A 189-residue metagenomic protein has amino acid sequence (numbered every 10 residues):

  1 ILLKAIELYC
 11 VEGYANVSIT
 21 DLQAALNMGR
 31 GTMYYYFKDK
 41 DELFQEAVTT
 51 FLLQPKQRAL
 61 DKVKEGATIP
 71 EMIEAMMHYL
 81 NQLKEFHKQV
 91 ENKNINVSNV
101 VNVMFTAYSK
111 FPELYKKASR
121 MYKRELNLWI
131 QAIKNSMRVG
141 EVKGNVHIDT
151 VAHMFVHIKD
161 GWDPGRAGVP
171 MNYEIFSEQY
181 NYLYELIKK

Functional and structural regions predicted by a protein language model:
K4, L8-T50: Helix-turn-helix
L8, R58, K62, L128 (+1 more regions): Short alpha-helical functional segments enriched in proximate histidine and acidic residues
V11, H78-F86, N127, Q131-V139 (+1 more regions): C-terminal peripheral helix-coil segments that are non-catalytic and often amphipathic
F37, V100-F111: Short helix-capping/turn signature of helix-turn-helix
K40, A47, F51-P55, M76 (+4 more regions): Hydrophobic/aromatic residues within well-ordered alpha-helical segments
E46, L60-N96, I148-F155, S177: Hydrophobic alpha-helical connector segments
N94-N96, N102, P112-V139, T150: Amphipathic alpha-helical packing segments from all-alpha helical-bundle domains
